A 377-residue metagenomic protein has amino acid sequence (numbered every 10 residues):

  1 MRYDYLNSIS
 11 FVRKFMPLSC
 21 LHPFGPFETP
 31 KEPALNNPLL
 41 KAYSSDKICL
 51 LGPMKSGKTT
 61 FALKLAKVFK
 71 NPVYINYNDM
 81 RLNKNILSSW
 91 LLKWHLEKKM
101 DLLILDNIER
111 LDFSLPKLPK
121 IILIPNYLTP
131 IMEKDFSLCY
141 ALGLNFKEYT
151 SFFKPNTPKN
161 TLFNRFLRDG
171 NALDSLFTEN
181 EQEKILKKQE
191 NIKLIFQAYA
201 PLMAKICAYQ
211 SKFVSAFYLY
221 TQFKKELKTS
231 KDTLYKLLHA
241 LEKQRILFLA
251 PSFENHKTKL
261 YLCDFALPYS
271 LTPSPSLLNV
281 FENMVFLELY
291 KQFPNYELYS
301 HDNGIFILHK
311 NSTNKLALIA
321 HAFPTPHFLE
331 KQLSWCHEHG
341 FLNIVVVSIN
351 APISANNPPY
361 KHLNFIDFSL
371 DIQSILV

Functional and structural regions predicted by a protein language model:
M1-S44: A short, basic N-terminal segment
R2-C20, P53-M54, T59-T60, T258-V377: A cross-kingdom feature that marks ATP-driven nucleic-acid transaction machinery
F61, L65: Hydrophobic positions on the alpha1 helix immediately C-terminal to the Walker A/P-loop
F69-R81: Conserved catalytic segments around the Walker B and adjacent sensor/switch elements of P-loop NTPase domains
Y77-D79, W90-S114: Conserved P-loop NTPase "ATPase switch" module shared by AAA+ and STAND
I104-D106, K117-Y127, V346-V347: Structural recognition of the conserved hydrophobic beta-strand(s) that form the central parallel beta-sheet of P-loop
I124-F213: Interdomain motor-coupling "hinge/lid" segment immediately C-terminal to the ATP-binding subdomain of NTP-driven enzymes
L186-K310: Accessory nucleic acid-recognition modules appended to NTPase machines
